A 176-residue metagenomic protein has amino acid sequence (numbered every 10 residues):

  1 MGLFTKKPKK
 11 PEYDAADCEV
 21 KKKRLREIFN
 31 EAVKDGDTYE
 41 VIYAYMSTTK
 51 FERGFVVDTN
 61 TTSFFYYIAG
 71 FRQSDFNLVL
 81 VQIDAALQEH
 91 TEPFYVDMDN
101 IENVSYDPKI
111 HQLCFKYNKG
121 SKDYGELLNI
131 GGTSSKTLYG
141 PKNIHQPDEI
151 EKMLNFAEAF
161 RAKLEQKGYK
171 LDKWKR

Functional and structural regions predicted by a protein language model:
G2, G120, S135-R176: Terminal and domain-flanking low-complexity segments
G2-D75: Anionic N-terminal interaction surfaces
K6-K9, T91, H145: Selective for proline/serine-rich intrinsically disordered segments in cytosolic/nuclear regulatory regions
Y13, Y39, Y43-Y45, Y66-Y67 (+6 more regions): Sequence-level detector for tyrosine residue identity
G54-G120: Phosphoinositide-binding peripheral membrane targeting modules
Y124-G131: A short macromolecule-binding patch
